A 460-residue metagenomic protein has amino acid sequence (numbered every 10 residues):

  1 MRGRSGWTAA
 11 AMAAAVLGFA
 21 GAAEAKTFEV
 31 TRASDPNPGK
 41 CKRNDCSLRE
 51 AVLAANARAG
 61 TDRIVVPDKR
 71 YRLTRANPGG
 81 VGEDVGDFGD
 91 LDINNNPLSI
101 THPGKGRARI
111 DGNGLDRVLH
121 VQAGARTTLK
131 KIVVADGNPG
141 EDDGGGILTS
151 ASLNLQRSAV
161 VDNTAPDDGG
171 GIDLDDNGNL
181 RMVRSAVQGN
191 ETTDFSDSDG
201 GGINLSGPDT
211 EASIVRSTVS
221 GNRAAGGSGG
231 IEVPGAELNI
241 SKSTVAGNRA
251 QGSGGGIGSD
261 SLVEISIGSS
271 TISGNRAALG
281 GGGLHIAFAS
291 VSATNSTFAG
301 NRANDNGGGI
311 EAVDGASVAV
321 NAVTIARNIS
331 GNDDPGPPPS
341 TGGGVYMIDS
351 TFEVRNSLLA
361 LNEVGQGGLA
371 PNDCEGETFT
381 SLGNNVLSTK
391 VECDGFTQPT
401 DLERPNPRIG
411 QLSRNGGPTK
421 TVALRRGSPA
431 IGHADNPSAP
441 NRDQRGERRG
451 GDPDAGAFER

Functional and structural regions predicted by a protein language model:
M1-A11: Bacterial N-terminal signal peptides that target proteins for export
A10, V16-D143, T149, V161-D162 (+3 more regions): N-terminal, post-signal-peptide segments of secreted/periplasmic proteins
T27, S47, T128, T164 (+7 more regions): Ser/Thr-centric signal marking residues that sit in or immediately flank functional binding/regulatory motifs
K40, A57-R58, D175, S206 (+2 more regions): Alpha-helix C-cap/termination motif
N94, N177-N179, E264, P440: Intrinsically disordered, low-complexity proline-rich regions
L115-V118, G169, G254, G281 (+2 more regions): Short hydrophobic/aromatic beta-strand or adjacent loop that forms the aromatic wall/cage of a ligand/substrate-binding
G124-E232, A236-T244, N248-G252: Right-handed parallel beta-helix
A151-Q156, R181, L205, A212-V219 (+5 more regions): Predominantly extracellular beta-rich ligand-binding scaffolds that present long acidic/polar faces for carbohydrate
